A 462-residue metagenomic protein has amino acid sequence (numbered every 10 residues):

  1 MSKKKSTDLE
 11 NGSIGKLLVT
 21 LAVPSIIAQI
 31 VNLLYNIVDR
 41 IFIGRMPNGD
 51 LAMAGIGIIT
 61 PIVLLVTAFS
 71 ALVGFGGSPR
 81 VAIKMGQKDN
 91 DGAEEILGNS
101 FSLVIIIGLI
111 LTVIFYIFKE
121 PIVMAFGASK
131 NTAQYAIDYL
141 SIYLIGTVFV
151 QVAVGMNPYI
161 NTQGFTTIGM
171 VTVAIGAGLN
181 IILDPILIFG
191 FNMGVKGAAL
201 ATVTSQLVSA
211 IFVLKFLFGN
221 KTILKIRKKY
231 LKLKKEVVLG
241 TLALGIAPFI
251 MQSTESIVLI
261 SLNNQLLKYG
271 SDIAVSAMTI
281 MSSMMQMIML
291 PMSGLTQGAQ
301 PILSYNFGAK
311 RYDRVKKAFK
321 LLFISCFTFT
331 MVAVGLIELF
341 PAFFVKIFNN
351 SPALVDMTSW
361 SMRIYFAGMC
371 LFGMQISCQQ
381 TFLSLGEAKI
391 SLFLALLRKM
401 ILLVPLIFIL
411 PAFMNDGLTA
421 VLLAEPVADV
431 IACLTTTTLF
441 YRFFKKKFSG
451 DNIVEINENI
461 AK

Functional and structural regions predicted by a protein language model:
M1-A22, V81-G146, N192-G245, L303-G368 (+1 more regions): Short alpha-helical transmembrane segments in multi-pass integral membrane proteins
L9-I41, R45-M46, P61-G76, R80 (+6 more regions): N-terminal transmembrane alpha-helices
T20-D39, I142, G176, S205-S209 (+3 more regions): Transmembrane helical elements of multi-pass membrane transporters/channels
I30, L34-M53, V123-K130, I186-M193 (+5 more regions): Helix-terminus/linker motif at the lipid-water interface of multi-pass membrane proteins
N48-P61, L140, A199, D272-M287 (+2 more regions): Small-residue hotspots at the loop-to-helix junctions and early N-terminal turns of transmembrane alpha-helices
M53-V113, V150-G169, A277-P341, F372-S391: Small-residue-rich hydrophobic transmembrane alpha-helices
L65, N180-D184, A210-L214, Q286-L290 (+3 more regions): Hydrophobic transmembrane alpha-helices of multi-pass small-molecule transporters
G74, Y143-N161, G169-A177, A198-V213 (+4 more regions): Short runs within selected transmembrane alpha-helices of multi-pass transporters and secretion channels
